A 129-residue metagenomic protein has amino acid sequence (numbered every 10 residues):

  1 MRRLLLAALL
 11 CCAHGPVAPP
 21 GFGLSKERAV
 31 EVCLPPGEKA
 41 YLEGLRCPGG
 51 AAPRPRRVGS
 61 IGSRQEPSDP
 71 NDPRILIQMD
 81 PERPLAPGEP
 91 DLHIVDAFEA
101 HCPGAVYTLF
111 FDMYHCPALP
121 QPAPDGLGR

Functional and structural regions predicted by a protein language model:
M1-R3, E38: Short amphipathic alpha-helical segments that mediate assembly, nucleic-acid/protein binding, or membrane association
R3-C11: Sec-dependent N-terminal signal peptides
G15-I94, H101, A105-R129: Cysteine-centric segments in proteins
